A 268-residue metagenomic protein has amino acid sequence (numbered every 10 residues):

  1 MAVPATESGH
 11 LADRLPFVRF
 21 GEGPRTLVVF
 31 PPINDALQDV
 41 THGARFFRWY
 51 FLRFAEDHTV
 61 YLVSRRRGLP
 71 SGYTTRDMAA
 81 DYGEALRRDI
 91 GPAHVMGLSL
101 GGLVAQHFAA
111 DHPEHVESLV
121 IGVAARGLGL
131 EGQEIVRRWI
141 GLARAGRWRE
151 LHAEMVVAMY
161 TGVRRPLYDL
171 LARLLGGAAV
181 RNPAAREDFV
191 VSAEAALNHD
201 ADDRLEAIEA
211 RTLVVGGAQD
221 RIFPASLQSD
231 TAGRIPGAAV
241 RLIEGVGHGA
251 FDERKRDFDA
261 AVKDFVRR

Functional and structural regions predicted by a protein language model:
E7-P70: Conserved HGGG/HGGXW glycine-rich cap/lid loop of the alpha/beta-hydrolase fold
D77-H94: Conserved acidic catalytic loop of the alpha/beta-hydrolase fold
G97-G102, G217: Conserved alpha/beta-hydrolase "nucleophile elbow" surrounding the catalytic nucleophile
L103-Q106, A110, S118-G146: Flexible "cap/lid" loop of the alpha/beta hydrolase fold
L130-G132, E150-L197, D203-R204: Conserved alpha/beta-hydrolase catalytic His-Asp/Glu region
I208, V214-G216, D220: Short beta-strand/loop motif that positions the catalytic acidic residue of the alpha/beta-hydrolase fold
R221-L227: Conserved alpha/beta-hydrolase "acid-adjacent" motif
V246-D259: Catalytic histidine-centered segment of alpha/beta-hydrolase-like enzymes
